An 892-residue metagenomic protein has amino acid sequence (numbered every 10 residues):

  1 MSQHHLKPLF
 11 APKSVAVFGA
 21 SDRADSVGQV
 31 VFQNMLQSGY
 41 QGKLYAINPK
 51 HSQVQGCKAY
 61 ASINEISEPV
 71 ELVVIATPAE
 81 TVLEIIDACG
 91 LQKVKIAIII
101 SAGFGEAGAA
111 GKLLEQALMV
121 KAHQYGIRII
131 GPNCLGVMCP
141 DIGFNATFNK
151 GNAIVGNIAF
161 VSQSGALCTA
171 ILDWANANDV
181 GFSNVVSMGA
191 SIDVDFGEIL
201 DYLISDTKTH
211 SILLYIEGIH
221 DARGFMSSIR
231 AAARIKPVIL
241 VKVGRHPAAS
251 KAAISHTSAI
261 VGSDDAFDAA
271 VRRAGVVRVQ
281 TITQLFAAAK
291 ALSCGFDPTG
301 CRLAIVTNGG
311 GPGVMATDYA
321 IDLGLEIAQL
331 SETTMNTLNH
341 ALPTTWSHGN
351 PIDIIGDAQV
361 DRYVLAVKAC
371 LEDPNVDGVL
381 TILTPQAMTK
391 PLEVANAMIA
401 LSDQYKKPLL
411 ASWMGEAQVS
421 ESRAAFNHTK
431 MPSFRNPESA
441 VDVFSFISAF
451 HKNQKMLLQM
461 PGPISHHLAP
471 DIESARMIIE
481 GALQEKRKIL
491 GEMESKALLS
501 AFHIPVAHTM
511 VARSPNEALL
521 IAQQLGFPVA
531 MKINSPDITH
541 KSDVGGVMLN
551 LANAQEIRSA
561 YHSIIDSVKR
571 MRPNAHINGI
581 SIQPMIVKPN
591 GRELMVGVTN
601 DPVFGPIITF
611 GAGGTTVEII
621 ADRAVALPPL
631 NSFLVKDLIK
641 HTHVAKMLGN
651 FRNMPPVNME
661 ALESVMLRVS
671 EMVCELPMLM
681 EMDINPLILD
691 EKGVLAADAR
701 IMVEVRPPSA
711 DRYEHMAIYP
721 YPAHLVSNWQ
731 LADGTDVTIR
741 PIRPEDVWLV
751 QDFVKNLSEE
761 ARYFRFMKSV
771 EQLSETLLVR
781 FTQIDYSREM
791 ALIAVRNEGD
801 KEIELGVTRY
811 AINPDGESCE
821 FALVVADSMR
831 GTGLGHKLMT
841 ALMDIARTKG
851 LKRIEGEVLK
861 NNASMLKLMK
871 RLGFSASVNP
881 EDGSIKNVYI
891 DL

Functional and structural regions predicted by a protein language model:
M1-D698: Catalytic-core regions of core metabolic enzymes, especially those transforming organic acids/acyl-group intermediates
I582, I684-P686, A699-I701, F821 (+2 more regions): A structural signal for short, well-ordered beta-strand segments
A621, A699-R700, P741, R809: Short clusters of small/polar residues that mark proteolytic maturation junctions
V705-L892: Long, contiguous binding/interaction regions
